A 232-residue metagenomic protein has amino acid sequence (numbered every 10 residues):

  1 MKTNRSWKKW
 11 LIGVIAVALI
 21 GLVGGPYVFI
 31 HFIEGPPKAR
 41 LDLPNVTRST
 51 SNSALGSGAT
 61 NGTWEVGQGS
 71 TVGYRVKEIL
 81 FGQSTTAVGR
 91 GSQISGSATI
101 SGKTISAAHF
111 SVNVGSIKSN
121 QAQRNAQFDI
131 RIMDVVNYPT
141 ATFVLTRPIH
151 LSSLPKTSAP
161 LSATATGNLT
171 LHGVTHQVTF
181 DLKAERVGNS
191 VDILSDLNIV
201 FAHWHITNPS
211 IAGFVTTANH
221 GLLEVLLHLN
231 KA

Functional and structural regions predicted by a protein language model:
K2-A232: Low-complexity, acidic/polar, glycine-enriched regions of mature
